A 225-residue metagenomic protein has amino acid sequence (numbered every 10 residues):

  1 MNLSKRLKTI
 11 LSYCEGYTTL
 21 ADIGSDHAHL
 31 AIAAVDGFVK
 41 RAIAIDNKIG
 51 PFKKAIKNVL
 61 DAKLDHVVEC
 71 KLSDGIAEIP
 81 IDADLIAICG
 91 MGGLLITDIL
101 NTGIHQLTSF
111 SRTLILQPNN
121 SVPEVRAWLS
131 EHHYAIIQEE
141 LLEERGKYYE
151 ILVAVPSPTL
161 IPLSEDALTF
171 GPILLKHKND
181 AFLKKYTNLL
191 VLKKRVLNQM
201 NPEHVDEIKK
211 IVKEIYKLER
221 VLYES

Functional and structural regions predicted by a protein language model:
N2-K5, A77, L94-S225: Class I S-adenosyl-L-methionine
N2-Y17: Conserved alpha-helix/loop element of class I SAM-dependent methyltransferases that forms part of the SAM/SAH-binding
Y17-D26: Conserved class I S-adenosyl-L-methionine
H27-F38: Conserved SAM-binding loop of SAM-dependent methyltransferases across substrates and taxa, primarily the Class I
R41-D46: Conserved SAM-binding motif I beta-strand of class I
K48-G50: Conserved SAM/SAH-binding beta-strand->alpha-helix loop
K53-P80: S-adenosyl-L-methionine
A83-G90: Short SAM/SAH-binding signature in class I
